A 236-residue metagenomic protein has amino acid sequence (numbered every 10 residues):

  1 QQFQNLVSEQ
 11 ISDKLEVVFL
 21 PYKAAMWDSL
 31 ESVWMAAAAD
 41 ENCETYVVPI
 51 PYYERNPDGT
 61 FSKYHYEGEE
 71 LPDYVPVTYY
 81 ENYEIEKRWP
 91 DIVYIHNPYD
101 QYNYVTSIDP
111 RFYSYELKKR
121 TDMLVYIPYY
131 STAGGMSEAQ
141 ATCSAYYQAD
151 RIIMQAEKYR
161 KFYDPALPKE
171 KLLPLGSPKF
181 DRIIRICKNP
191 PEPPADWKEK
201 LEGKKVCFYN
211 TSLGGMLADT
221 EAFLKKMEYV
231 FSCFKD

Functional and structural regions predicted by a protein language model:
Q1, F19, T220-F223: Intrinsic-disorder-associated interaction segments
Q1-E16, E67: Non-catalytic membrane-proximal stalk/linker segments that position and tether the catalytic domains
Q2-S8, P110-F112, P191-D196: A short, compositionally biased domain-edge/stem linker segment
L6, A36, F162, Y229-C233: A generic secondary-structure signal
V7-I11, G134-A139, K204-K205: Short amphipathic alpha-helical segments, especially helix-boundary/capping motifs
I11, K118, K200-L201: Short, flexible hinge/linker loops that cap or flank conserved catalytic cores
L15-I184: Active-site and donor-binding regions of nucleotide-sugar-utilizing enzymes
D28-V33, P178-D236: Conserved catalytic-core segment of nucleotide-activated headgroup transferases in glycan assembly
